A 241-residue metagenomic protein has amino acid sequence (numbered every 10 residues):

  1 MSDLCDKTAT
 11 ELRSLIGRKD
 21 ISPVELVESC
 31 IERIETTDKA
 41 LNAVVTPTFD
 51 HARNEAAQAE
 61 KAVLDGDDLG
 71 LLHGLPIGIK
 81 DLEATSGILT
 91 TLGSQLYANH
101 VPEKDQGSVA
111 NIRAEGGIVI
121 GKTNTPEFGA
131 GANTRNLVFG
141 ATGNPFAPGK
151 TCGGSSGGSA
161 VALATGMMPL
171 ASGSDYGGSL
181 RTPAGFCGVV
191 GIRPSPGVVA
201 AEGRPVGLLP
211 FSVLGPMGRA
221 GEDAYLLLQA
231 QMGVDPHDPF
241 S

Functional and structural regions predicted by a protein language model:
M1-N54: An N-terminal boundary/leader segment
L12-R18, Y97-V101, S212-R219: Short, well-ordered beta-strand elements within core beta-sheets of diverse protein domains
C30, A52, G74, K80 (+3 more regions): Conserved hydrophobic/aromatic pocket- or pore-lining residues that grip, position, or stack substrates in active sites
D50-E60, G116-G117: Long amphipathic alpha-helix in the N-terminal Rossmann-like dinucleotide-binding domain of NAD(P)-dependent
A59-P76, D223: Immediate post-signal peptide segment of exported/extracytoplasmic ligand-binding proteins
L71-S108: Enzymes and membrane/adaptor proteins characterized by extended Gly/Ser/Thr/Asp/Glu-rich, aromatic-dotted
K104-Q231: Short glycine/serine-rich loop segments
